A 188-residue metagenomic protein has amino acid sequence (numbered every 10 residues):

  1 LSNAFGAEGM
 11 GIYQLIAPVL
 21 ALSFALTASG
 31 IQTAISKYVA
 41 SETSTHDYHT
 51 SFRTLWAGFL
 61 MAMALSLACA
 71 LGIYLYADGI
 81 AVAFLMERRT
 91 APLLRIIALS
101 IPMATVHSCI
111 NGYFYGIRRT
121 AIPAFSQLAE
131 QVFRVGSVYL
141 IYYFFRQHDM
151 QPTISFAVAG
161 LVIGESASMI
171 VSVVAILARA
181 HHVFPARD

Functional and structural regions predicted by a protein language model:
L1-L22, R89, I154-V158: Interfacial/gating helices of multi-pass transporter permease domains
Q14, D47-M63, G72: Interfacial transmembrane-helix starts/ends
Q14-A17, A62, L94-I97, I101 (+3 more regions): Residue-level recognition of transmembrane alpha-helices in multi-pass small-molecule transporters/permeases
Q14-T43, A62, L99-T105: Small-residue-rich midsections of specific transmembrane alpha-helices
A68-M86, F145: Short membrane-interface helical motifs at transmembrane helix boundaries in multi-pass membrane transporters
L75, M86-I110, G136: Alpha-helical transmembrane segments of multi-pass membrane proteins
M103-S126, I176: Membrane-interface junctions at transmembrane-helix termini in multi-pass inner-membrane proteins
I117-A121, V132-A178: Membrane-interface helix-loop junctions in multi-pass transport and translocation proteins
